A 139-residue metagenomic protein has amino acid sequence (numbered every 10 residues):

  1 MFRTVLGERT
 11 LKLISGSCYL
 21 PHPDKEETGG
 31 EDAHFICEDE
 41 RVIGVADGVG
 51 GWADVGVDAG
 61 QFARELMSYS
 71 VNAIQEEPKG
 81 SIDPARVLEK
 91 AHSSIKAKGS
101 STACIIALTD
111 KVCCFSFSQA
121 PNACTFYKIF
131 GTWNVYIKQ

Functional and structural regions predicted by a protein language model:
M1-Q139: PP2C/PPM-type serine/threonine phosphatase catalytic domain
